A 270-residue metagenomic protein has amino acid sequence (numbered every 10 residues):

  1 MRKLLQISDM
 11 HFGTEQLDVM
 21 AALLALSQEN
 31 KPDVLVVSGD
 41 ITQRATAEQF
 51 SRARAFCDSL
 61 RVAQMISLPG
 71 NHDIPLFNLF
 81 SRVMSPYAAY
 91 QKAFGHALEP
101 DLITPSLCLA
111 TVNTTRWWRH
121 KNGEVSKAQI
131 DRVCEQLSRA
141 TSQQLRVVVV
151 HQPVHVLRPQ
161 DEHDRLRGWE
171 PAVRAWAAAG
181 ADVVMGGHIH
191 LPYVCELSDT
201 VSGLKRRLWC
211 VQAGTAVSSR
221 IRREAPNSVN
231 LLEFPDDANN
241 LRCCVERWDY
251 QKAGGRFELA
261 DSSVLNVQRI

Functional and structural regions predicted by a protein language model:
M1-L5, P100-T111, S138-L145, K205-W209 (+1 more regions): Beta-strand-turn-beta hairpins that frame and shape the catalytic cleft of phosphate-ester-processing enzymes
M1-S59, F77-F80, A97, R132 (+1 more regions): N-terminal active-site segment of His-dependent metallophosphoesterases
Q6-S8, L35-D40, Q64-N71, N113 (+3 more regions): Active-site neighborhood of phospho(di)ester-bond hydrolases with catalytic His/Asp-centered motifs
G13-E15, Q43-A47, N71-R82, W117-K121 (+3 more regions): Active-site environment of divalent metal-dependent phosphoester hydrolases
S51-R132, A140, R174-A175, L204: Extended active-site neighborhood of metal-dependent phosphoesterases/phosphodiesterases
S142-P159: Short acidic, glycine-rich surface-loop motifs adjacent to enzyme active sites
E162-A238: Conserved beta-sheet core of the metallophosphoesterase superfamily
E233-I270: A short C-terminal boundary segment appended to hydrolase-like catalytic domains
